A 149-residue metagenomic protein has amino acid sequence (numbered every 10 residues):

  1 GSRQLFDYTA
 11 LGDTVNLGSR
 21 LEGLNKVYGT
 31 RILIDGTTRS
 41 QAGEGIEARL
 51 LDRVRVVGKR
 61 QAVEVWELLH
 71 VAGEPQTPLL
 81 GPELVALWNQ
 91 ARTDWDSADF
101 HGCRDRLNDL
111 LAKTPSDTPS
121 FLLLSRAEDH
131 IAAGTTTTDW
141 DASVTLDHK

Functional and structural regions predicted by a protein language model:
G1-N25, R55: Catalytic-core segments of nucleotide cyclases and related cyclic-nucleotide turnover enzymes
G18, N25-G102, D109, T114-A133 (+1 more regions): Cytosolic regulatory/linker segments at or just downstream of nucleotide-handling modules in signal-transduction
T136-K149: Intrinsically disordered, low-complexity, charge-biased linker/tail regions
